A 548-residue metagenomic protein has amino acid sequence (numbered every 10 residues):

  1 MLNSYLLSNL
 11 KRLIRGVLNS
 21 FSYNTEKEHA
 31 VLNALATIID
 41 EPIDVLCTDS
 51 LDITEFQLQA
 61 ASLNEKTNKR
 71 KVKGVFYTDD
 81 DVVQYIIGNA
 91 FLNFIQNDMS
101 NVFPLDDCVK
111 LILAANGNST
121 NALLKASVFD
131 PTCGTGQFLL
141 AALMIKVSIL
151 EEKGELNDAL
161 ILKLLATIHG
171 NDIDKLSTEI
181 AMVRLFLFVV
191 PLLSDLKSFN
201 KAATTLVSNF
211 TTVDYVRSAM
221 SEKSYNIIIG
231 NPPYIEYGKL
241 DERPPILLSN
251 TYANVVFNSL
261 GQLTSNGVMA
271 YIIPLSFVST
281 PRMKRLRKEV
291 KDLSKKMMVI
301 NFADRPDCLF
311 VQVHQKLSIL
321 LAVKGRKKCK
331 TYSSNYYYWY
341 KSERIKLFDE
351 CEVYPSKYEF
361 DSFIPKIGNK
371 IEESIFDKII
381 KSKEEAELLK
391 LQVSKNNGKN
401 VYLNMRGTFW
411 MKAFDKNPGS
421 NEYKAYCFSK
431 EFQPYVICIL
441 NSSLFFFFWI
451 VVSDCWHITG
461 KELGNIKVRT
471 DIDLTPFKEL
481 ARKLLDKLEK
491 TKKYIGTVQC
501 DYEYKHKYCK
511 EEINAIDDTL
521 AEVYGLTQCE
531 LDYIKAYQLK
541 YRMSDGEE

Functional and structural regions predicted by a protein language model:
M1, C133, L140, V147 (+6 more regions): Signature of N6-adenine DNA methyltransferases within the class I
M1, L260-L263, K346-E479, K483-D486 (+3 more regions): Polybasic, glycine- and aromatic-enriched phosphate-binding surface used to engage nucleic acids
L2-I161, N171-I173, S177, D214 (+9 more regions): Class I S-adenosyl-L-methionine
D98-V109, D195-A202, D454, I495 (+1 more regions): Short, glycine/acidic-rich hinge or "gate" loops at secondary-structure transitions that mediate conformational
V109-A126, L206-S224, K381-K399, N404-G419: Flexible, glycine/threonine-enriched loop-and-boundary segments that flank and lead into catalytic domains of large
T167-H169: Short beta-strand element of Class I
A181: Conserved SAM-binding loop
A515-E548: Conserved AMP-binding
